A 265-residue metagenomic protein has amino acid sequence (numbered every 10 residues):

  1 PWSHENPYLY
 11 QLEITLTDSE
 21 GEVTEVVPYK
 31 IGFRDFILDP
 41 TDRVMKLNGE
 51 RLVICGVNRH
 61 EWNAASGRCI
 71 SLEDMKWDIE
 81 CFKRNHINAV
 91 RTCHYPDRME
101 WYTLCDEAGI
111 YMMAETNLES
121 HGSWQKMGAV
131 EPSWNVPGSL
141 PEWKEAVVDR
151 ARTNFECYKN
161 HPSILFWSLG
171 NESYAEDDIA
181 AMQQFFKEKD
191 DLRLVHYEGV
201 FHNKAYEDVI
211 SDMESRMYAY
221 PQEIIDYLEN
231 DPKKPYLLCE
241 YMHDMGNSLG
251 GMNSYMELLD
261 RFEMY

Functional and structural regions predicted by a protein language model:
P1-M112, D149-A151, L165-F166, M182-E188 (+2 more regions): Secreted/periplasmic carbohydrate-active enzymes, especially glycoside hydrolases
E80-F82, A89-Y265: Substrate-binding/catalytic cleft of secreted carbohydrate-active enzymes, primarily glycoside hydrolases
